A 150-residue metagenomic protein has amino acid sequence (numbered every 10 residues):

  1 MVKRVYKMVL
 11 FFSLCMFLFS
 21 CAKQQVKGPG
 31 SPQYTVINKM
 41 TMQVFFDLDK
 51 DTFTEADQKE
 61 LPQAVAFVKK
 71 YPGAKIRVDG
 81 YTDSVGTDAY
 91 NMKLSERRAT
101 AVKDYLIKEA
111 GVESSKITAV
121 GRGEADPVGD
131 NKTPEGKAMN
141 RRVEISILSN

Functional and structural regions predicted by a protein language model:
M1-C21: Sec-dependent bacterial lipoprotein signal peptides
F11, L48-D51, A89, I107: Short, flexible active-site loop motifs that bind/organize anionic cofactors or intermediates
F11, P62, K93-R97: A broad detector of short, well-ordered amphipathic alpha-helices that serve as recognition/interaction surfaces
S13, V36-N38, V68-K70, G111 (+1 more regions): A generic structural signal for short, solvent-exposed coil/turn residues that cap or connect secondary-structure
C21-K75, S149-N150: Periplasmic peptidoglycan-binding/tethering modules of Gram-negative envelope proteins
Y81-N150: Periplasmic OmpA-like peptidoglycan-binding domain that tethers envelope proteins to the cell wall
